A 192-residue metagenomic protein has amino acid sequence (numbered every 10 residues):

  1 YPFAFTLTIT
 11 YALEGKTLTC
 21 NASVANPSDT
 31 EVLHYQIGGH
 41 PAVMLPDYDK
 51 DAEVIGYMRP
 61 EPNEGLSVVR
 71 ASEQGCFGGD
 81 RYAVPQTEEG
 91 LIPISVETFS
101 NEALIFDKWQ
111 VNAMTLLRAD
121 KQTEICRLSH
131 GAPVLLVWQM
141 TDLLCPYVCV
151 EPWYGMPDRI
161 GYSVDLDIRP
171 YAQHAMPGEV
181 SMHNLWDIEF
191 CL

Functional and structural regions predicted by a protein language model:
Y1-P41: Acidic, contiguous internal or C-terminal segments within carbohydrate-active enzymes that form a structured patch used
T8-T10, R169-M176: Beta-strand-rich interaction surfaces with strong enrichment in secreted/lumenal proteins
A12-T17, S28, D47, R118-D120 (+2 more regions): A short, structured loop/turn motif at beta-sheet edges
L13-G15, V24-S28, P41-L45, P62 (+2 more regions): Beta-strand elements of well-folded, non-transmembrane domains
A22, Q173-F190: Short Pro-Gly-centered flexible turn/kink motifs
V32-H34, A42-L45, D49-H130: Active-site/ligand-binding surface loops and adjacent short beta/alpha elements that line catalytic pockets across
L117-G161: Glycine-rich active-site loops that engage anionic ligands at enzyme catalytic sites
I160-I168: Short, structured beta-strand/loop micro-motifs enriched in basic residues and often containing a Trp
